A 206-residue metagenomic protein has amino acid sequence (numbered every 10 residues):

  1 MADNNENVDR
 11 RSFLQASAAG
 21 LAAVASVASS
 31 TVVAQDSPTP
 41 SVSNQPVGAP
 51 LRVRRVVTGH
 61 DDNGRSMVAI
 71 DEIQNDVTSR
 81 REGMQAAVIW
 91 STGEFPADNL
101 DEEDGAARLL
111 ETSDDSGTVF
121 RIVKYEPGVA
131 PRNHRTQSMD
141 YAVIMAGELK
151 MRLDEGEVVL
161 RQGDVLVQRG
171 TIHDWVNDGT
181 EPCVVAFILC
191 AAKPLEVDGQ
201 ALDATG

Functional and structural regions predicted by a protein language model:
M1-D9: N-terminal secretory signal peptides
D9-A25: N-terminal export leaders
Q45-P50, R54-V56, M67-V68, D178-G206: Double-stranded beta-helix
D62-R132, G206: A short glycine-rich, His/Asp/Glu-containing loop-to-beta-strand
G105-A106, G117-T118, Y125-G128, K150 (+2 more regions): Ligand-binding loop in jelly-roll beta-barrel domains
A130-Q162: A short beta-strand-loop-beta hairpin characteristic of the jelly-roll/cupin
